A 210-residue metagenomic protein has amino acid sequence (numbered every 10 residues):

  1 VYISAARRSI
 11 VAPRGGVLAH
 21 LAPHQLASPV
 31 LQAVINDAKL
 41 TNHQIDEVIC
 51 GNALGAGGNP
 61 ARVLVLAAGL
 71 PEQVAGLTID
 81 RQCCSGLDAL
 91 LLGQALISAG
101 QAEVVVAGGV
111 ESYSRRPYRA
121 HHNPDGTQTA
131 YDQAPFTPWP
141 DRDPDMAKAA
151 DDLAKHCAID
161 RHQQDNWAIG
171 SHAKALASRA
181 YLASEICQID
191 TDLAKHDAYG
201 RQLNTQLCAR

Functional and structural regions predicted by a protein language model:
R8-I35, L54-G55, L77-L91, E103 (+2 more regions): Active-site pocket-shaping loop/turn-to-helix segments
R8-S9, H20, H24, S28 (+2 more regions): N-terminal extracellular/periplasmic Venus flytrap/periplasmic-binding protein-like
V11-A12, D46-E47, G69-I79, Q128-A134: Glycine/charged-rich beta-loop-alpha catalytic/anionic-binding loops adjacent to active sites
Q32-Q44, L153, C157-A158: Phosphate/pyrophosphate-binding loops at sites that engage ATP/ADP/AMP, CoA/4′-phosphopantetheine, polyphosphate
T41-E47, E72-A75, E103, H162-Q163: Short acidic capping loops at alpha-helix termini that bridge into adjacent secondary structure
G51-E103, D141-M146, Q202-R210: Conserved catalytic cysteine-centered active-site region of acyl-thioester-dependent Claisen-condensing enzymes
R81-E111, A154-A180: Active-site-proximal alpha-helical scaffold in enzymes
V104-L153: Flexible glycine-/small-residue-enriched beta->alpha junction loops that bind anionic phosphate/pyrophosphate groups
